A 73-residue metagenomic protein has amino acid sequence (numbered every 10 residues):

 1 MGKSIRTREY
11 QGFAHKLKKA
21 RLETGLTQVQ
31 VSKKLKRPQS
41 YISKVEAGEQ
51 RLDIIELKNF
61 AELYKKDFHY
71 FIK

Functional and structural regions predicted by a protein language model:
G2-E23: A short, Lys/Arg-rich alpha-helix, primarily the initiator
F13, K44-A47: Anionic, Ser/Thr-rich low-complexity intrinsically disordered regions
L22, K33, E62: Alpha-helical residues within the helix-turn-helix
G25-K44: Short alpha-helical DNA-recognition segment
I55-Y70: DNA major-groove recognition helix of helix-turn-helix/homeodomain DNA-binding modules
